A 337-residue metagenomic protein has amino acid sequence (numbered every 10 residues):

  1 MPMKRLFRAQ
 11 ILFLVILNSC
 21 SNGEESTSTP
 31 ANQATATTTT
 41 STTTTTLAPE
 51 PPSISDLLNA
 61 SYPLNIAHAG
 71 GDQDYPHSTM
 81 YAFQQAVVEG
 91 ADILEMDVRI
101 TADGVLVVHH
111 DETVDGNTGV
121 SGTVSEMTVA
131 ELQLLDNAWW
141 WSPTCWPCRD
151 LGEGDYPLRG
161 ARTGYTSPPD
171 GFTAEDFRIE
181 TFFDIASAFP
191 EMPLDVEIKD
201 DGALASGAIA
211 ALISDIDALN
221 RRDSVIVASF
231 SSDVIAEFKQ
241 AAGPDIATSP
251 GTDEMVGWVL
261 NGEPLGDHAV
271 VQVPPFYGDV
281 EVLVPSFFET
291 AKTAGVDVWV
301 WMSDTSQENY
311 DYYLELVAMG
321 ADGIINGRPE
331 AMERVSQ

Functional and structural regions predicted by a protein language model:
K4-F13: Sec-dependent signal peptide recognition, specifically the positively charged N-region followed immediately by
I16-S19: C-terminal motif of bacterial Sec signal peptides marking the signal peptidase cleavage site
S21-A36, S41-Q337: Phosphate-group recognition and catalysis centered on beta-loop-alpha active-site segments
